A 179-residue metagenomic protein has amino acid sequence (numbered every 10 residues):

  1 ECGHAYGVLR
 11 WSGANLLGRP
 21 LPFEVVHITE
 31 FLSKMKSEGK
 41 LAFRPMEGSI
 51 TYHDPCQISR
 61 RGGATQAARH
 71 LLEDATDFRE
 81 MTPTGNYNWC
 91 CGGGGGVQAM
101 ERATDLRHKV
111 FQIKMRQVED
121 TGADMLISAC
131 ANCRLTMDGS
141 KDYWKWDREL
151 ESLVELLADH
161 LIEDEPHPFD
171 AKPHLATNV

Functional and structural regions predicted by a protein language model:
E1-V179: Iron-sulfur cluster-binding electron-transfer modules in prokaryotic oxidoreductases
